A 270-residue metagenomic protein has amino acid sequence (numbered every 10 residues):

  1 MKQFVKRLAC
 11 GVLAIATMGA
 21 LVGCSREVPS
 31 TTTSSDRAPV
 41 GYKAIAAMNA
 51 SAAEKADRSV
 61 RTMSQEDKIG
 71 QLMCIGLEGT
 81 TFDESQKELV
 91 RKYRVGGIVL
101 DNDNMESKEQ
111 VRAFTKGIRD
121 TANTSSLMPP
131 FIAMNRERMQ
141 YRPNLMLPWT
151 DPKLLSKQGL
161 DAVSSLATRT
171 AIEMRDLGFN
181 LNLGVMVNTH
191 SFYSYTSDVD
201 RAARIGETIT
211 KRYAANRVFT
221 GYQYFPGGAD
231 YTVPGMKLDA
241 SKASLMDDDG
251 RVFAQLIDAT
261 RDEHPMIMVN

Functional and structural regions predicted by a protein language model:
M1-V12: Bacterial N-terminal signal peptides that target proteins for export
G19-G23: C-terminal motif of bacterial Sec signal peptides marking the signal peptidase cleavage site
E27-Y141: N-terminal hydrophobic targeting/anchoring segments and the immediately downstream early-domain regions of hydrolases
Q71, G96, S126-P130, G178-N180 (+2 more regions): Short, well-ordered coil/turn segments that N-cap beta-strands
L77, T81, Q86, V252 (+2 more regions): Domain-core and long-helix interface of multi-subunit machines
E88-I205, Y224, G228-S241, N270: Enzymes and membrane/adaptor proteins characterized by extended Gly/Ser/Thr/Asp/Glu-rich, aromatic-dotted
I209, Y213-Y224, L245-H264: Phosphate/pyrophosphate-binding betaalpha-module
